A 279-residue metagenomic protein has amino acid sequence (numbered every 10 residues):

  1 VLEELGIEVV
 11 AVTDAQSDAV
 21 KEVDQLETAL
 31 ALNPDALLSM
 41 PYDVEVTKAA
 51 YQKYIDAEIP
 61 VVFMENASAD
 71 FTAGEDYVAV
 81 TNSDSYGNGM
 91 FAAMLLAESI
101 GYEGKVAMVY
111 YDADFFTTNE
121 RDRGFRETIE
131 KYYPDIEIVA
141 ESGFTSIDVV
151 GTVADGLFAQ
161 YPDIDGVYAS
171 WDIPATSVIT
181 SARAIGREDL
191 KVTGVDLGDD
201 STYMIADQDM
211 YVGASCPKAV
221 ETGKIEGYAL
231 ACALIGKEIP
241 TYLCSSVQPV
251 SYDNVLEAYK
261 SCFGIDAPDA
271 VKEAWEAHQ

Functional and structural regions predicted by a protein language model:
V1-Q279: A residue-level marker of the well-folded mature domains of exported/periplasmic proteins
